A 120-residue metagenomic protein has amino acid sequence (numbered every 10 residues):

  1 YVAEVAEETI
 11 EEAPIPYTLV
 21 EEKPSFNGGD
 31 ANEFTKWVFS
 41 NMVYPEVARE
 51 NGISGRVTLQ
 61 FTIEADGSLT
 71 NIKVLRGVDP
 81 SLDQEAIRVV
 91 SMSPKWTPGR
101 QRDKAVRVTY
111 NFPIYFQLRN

Functional and structural regions predicted by a protein language model:
Y1-Y17: A sequence-level signature for low-complexity, intrinsically disordered linkers and tails enriched in proline
E21-F26, I72-K73: Second-shell loop/turn segments in exported
S25-Q60, E85-N120: Short proline/glycine- and basic residue-enriched helix-capping loop/turn segments at helix->loop/beta transitions
L75-R76, F112: A generic structural motif
R76-L82: A short acidic/small-residue loop/turn micro-motif
